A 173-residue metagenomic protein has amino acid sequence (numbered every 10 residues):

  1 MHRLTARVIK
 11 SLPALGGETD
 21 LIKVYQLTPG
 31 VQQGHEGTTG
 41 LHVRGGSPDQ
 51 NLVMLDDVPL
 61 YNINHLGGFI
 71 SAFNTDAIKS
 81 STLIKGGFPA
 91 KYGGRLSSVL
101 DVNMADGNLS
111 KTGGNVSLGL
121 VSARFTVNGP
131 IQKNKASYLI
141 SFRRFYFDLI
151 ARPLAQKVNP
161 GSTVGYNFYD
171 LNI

Functional and structural regions predicted by a protein language model:
M1-F88, V99-D106, D170: Periplasmic N-terminal accessory/gating domains of Gram-negative outer-membrane beta-barrel systems
S11-L12, G68, T112-G114, V158-S162: Outer-membrane beta-barrel domain signature
L21, T39, L96-S98, T112-G114 (+2 more regions): Hydrophobic, lipid-facing positions within transmembrane beta-strands of outer-membrane proteins
N51, A77, S110-G114, Q132-Y138: Outer-envelope beta-barrel architecture signal
Y61, Y146-D148: Feature marks short, surface-exposed loop/turn motifs that line or immediately flank catalytic pockets and channel
M104-V121, F142: Transmembrane beta-strand segments that form the barrel wall of outer-membrane beta-barrel proteins
G119-R144, V158-I173: Transmembrane beta-barrel wall of Gram-negative outer-membrane proteins
A151-K157: Outer-membrane beta-barrel translocator domains and adjoining extracellular loop/strand segments of Gram-negative
